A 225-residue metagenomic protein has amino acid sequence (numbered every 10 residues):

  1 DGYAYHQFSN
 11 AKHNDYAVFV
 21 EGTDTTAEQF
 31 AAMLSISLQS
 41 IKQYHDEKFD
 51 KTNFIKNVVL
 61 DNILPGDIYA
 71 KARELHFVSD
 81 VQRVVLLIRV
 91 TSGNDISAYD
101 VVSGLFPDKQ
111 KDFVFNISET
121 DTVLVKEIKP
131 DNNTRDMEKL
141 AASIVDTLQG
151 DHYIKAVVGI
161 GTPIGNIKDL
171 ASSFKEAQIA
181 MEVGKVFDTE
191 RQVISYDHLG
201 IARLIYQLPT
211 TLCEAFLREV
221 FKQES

Functional and structural regions predicted by a protein language model:
D1-K56, D108-Q110, I117, A142-T147 (+2 more regions): Alpha-helical/coil-rich non-catalytic "connector" segments in signaling and regulatory proteins
F19, D61, G159-G161: Glycine-centered small-residue hotspots that permit tight backbone geometry or close packing
Q29, Q39-D50, I63, D67 (+2 more regions): Signal-transducing alpha-helical linker
S37-L38, H45, T52-V58, N62 (+2 more regions): Long, amphipathic alpha-helical coupling/dimerization segments that relay conformational signals between
P65-S225: Cytosolic nucleotide-utilizing catalytic cores of signal-transduction proteins
